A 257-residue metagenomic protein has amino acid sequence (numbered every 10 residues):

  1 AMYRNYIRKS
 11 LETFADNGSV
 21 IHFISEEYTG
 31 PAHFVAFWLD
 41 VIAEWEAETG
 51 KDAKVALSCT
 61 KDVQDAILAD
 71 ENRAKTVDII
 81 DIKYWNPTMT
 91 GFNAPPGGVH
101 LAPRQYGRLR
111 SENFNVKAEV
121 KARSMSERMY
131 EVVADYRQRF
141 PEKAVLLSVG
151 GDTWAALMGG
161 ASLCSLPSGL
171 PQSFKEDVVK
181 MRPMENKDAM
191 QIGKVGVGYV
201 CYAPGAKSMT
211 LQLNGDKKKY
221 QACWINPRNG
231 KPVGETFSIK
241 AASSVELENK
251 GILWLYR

Functional and structural regions predicted by a protein language model:
M2-I7, F14-K175: Extracellular glycoside hydrolase catalytic/binding regions
R4, E12-T13, T210-G215: Alpha-helical interaction segments
Y106-F237, S244-R257: Aromatic- and carboxylate-lined catalytic core of secreted/periplasmic carbohydrate-active enzymes
